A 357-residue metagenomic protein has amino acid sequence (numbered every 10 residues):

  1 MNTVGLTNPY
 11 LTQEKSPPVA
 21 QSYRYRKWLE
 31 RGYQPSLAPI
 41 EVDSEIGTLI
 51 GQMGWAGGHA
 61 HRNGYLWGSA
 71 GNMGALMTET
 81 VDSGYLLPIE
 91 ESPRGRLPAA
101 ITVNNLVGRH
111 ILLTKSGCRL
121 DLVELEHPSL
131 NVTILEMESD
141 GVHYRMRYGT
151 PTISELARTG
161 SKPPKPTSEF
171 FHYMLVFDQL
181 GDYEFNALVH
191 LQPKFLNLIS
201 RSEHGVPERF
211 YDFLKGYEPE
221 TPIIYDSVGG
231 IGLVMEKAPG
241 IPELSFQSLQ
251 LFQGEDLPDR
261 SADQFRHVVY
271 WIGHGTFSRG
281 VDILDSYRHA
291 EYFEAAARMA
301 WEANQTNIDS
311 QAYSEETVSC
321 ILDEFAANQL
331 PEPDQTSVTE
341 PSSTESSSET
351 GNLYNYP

Functional and structural regions predicted by a protein language model:
N2-P357: Glycine-rich flexible loops
